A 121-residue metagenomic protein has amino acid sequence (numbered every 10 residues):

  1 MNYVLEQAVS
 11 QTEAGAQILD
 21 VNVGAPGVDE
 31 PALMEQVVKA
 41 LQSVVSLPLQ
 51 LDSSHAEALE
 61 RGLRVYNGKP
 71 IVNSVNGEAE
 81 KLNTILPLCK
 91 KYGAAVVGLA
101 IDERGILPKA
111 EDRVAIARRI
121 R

Functional and structural regions predicted by a protein language model:
M1-E6, N73-G77, G105-E111: Active-site mouth loops of central-metabolism enzymes
Y3, D29-L33, P108-I116: Alpha-helix N-cap and loop-to-helix initiation/capping positions
Q11, G62: Conserved, mostly hydrophobic/aromatic
T12-L47, R104: Glycine-rich, proline-tolerant flexible connector loops at the mouths of alpha/beta enzymes
G15, R64-P70, K90-V96: Glycine-enriched alpha-helix->loop->beta-strand junction motifs that scaffold or abut catalytic
D20-A25, L47-H55, P70-A79: Catalytic beta/alpha-barrel core
E57-R61, K81-T84: Catalytic cores of alpha/beta
A79-R121: Conserved anion-binding
